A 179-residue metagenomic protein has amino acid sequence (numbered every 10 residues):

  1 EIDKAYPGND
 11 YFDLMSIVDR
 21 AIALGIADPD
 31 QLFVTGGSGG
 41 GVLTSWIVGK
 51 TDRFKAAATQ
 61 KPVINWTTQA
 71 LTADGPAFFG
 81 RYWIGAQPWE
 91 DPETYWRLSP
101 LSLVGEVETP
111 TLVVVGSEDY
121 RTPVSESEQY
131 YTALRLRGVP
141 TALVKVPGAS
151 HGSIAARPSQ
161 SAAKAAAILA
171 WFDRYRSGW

Functional and structural regions predicted by a protein language model:
E1-W179: Active-site-proximal cap/loop segments of hydrolase catalytic domains
